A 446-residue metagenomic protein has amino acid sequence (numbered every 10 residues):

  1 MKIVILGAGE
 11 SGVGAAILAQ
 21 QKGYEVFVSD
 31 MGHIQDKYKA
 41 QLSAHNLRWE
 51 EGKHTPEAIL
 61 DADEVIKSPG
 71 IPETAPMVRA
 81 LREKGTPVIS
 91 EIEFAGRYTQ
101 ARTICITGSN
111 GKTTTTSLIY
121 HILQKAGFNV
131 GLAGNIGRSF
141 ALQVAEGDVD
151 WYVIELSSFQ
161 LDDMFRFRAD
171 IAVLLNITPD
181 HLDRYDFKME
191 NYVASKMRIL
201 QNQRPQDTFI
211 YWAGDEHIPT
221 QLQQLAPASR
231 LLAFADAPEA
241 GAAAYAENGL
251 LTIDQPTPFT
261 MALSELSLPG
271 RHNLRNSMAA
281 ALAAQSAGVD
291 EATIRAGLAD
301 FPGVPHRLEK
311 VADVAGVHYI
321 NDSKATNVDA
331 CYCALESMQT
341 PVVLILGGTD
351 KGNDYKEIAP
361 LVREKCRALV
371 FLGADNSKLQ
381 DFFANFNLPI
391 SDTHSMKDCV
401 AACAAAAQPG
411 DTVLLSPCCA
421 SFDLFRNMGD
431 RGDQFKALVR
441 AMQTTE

Functional and structural regions predicted by a protein language model:
M1-S90, F94, P269, D381 (+1 more regions): N-terminal leader/targeting and accessory segments in enzymes
K2, G14-K22, M261-C366: Nucleotide phosphate-binding/pyrophosphate-handling subdomain across enzymes that bind or process nucleotide phosphates
E10, P72, N110-T114, L274 (+2 more regions): Residue-level detector of alpha-helix initiation sites
A19, V65, I106, N135 (+12 more regions): Residue-level signal for inorganic ion chemistry
Q20-Q21, E57-L60, P69-A213, H217-S229 (+2 more regions): Phosphate-binding loop of NTP-binding sites
E25-M31, F209-A213, I345-L346, K365-A374: Short internal beta-strands
Y38-A40, K356-D411, T445-E446: C-terminal helical cap/extension that packs against the catalytic core of soluble nucleotide-cofactor enzymes
E50-K53, I89-E93, L225-A246, R295-A299 (+2 more regions): Beta-strand->loop->alpha-helix junctions that form or flank phosphate-binding loops in nucleotide-handling enzymes
